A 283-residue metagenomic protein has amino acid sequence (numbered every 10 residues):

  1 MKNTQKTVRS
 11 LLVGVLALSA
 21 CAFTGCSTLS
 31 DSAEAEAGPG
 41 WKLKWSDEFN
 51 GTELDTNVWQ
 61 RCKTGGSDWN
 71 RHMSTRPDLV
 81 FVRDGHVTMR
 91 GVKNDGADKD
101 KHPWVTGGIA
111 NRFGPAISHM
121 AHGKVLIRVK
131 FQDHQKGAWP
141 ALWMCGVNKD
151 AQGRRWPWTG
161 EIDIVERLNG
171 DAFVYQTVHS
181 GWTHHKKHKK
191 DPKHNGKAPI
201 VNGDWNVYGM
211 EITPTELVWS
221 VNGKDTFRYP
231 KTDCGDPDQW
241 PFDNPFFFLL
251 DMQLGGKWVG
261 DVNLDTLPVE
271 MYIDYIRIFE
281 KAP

Functional and structural regions predicted by a protein language model:
K2-V13: Bacterial N-terminal signal peptides that target proteins for export
L12-A20: Hydrophobic helical h-region of N-terminal Sec-dependent signal peptides in bacterial secretory/periplasmic proteins
T24-G25: C-terminal motif of bacterial Sec signal peptides marking the signal peptidase cleavage site
L29-P283: GH16 jelly-roll
